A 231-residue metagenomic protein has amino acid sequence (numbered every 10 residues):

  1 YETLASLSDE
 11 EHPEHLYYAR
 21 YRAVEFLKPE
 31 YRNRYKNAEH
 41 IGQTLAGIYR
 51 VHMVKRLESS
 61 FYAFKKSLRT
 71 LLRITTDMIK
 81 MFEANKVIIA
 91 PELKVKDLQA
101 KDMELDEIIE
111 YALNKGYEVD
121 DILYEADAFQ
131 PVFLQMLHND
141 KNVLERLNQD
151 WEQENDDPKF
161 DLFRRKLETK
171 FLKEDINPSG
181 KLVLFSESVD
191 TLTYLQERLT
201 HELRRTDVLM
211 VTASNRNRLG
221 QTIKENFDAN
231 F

Functional and structural regions predicted by a protein language model:
Y1-R216: Helicase motor interdomain insertion/brace
D207-F231: SF2 helicase/translocase NTPase motor core, specifically the RecA-like lobe 1 inter-motif segment between Walker
